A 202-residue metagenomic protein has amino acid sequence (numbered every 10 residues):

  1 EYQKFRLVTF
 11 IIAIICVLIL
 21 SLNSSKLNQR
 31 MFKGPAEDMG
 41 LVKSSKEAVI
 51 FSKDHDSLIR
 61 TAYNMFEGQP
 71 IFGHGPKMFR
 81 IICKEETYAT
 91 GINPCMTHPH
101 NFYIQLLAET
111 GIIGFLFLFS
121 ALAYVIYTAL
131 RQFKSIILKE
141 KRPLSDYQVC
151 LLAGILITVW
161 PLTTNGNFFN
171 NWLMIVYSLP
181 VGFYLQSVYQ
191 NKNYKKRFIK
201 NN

Functional and structural regions predicted by a protein language model:
E1, C16-N23, F117-R131, W160-T164 (+1 more regions): Residue-level signal for alpha-helical transmembrane segments in multi-pass membrane proteins
E1-K4, R131-K141, L185-N202: Membrane-interface junctions at the ends of membrane-embedded or membrane-associated helices
E1-K46, I50, R60-G68, P76: A membrane-periplasm/extracellular boundary helix in multi-pass inner-membrane enzymes that assemble envelope glycans
R30, F72-G75, G91-I92, L116 (+1 more regions): Short, hydrophobic secondary-structure boundary micro-motifs
M39-V49, Y88-P94, Q132-D146: Short helix-coil transition/hinge motifs at the ends and kinks of transmembrane helices, capturing the brief
S45-R60, N64, G68, F72-T110: Long extracytoplasmic/lumenal interhelical loops at the membrane interface of multi-pass membrane proteins
T110-T158: Hydrophobic transmembrane alpha-helices and their immediate junctions
Q148-N202: Transmembrane alpha-helices of multi-pass inner-membrane enzymes
